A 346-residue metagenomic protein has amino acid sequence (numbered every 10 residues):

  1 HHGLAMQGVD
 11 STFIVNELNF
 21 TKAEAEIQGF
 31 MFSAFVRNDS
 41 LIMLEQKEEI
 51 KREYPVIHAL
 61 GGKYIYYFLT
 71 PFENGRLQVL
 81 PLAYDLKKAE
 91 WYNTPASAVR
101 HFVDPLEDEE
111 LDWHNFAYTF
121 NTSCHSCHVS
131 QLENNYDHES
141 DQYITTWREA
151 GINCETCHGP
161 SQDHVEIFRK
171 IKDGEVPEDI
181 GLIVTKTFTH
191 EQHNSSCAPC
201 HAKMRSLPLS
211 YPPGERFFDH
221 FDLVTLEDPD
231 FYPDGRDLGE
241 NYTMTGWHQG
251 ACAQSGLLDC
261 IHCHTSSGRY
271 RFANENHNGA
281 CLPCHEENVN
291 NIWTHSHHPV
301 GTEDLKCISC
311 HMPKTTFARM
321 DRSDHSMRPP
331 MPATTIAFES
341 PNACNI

Functional and structural regions predicted by a protein language model:
H1-L60, Y67-F72, A89, N93-A96 (+2 more regions): Primarily the internal scaffold of c-type cytochrome electron-transfer domains, especially repeated/multiheme c-type
G75-L77: Conserved oxyanion/phosphate-binding beta-strand-loop segments in alpha/beta enzyme cores
D112: Conserved catalytic block of serine-dependent lipid acyl chemistry
N115-Y118, C252: Exposed beta-sheet edge/beta-hairpin loop segments within beta-rich domains
T119-S126: Function-dense linear segments that define catalytic or interfacial modules in macromolecule-processing proteins
